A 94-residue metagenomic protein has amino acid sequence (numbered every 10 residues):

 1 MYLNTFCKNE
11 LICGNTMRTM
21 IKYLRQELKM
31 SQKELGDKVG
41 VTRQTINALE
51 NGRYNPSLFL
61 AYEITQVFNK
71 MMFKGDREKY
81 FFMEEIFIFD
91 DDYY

Functional and structural regions predicted by a protein language model:
M1-C13, Q66, F73-Y94: Short, charged recognition helix plus adjacent turn of helix-turn-helix-like nucleic-acid-binding domains
G14-R18: Short, leucine-enriched amphipathic alpha-helices that occur as contiguous helical runs
T19-E34, E63: Short basic helix-loop element that most often maps to the first helix and adjoining turn of HTH DNA-binding modules
K22, Q26, G40, N51: Residue-level detection of the helix-turn-helix DNA-binding "recognition helix"
K29-A48: Short alpha-helical DNA-recognition segment
A61-F68: Hydrophobic micro-packing sites on short alpha-helices
